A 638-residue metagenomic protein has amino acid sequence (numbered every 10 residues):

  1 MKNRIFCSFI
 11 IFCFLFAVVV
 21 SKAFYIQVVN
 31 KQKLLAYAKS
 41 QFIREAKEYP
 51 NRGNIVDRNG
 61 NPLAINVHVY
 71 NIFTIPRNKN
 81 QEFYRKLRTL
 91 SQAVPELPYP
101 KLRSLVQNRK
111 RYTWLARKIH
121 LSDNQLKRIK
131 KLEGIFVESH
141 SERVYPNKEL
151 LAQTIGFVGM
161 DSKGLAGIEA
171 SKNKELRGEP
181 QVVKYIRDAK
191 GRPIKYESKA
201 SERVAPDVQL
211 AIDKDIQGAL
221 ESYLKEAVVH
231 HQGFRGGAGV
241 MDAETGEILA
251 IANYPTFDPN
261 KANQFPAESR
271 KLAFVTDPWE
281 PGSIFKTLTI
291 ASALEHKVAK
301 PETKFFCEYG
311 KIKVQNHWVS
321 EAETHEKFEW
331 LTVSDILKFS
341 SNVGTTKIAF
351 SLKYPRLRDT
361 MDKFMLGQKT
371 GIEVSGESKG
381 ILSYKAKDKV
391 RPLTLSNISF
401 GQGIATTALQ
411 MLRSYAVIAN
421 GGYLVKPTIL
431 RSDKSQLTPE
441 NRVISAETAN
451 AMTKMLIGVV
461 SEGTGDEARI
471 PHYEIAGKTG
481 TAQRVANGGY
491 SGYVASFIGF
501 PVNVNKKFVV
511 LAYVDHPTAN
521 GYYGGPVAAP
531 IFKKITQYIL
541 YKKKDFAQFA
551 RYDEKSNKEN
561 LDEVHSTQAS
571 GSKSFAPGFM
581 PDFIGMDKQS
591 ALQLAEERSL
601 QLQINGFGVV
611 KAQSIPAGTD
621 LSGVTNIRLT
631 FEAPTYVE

Functional and structural regions predicted by a protein language model:
M1-V183, R187-A189, A200, G236 (+1 more regions): Membrane-proximal periplasmic segments of bacterial cell-envelope enzymes, especially penicillin-binding proteins
K2, K101-K110, G233-T245, F306-G310 (+5 more regions): Acidic/histidine-enriched alpha-helical segments
F42-R44, Y70-K79, L87-S91, K110-K118 (+12 more regions): Second-shell loop/turn segments in exported
E48-N51, R58, N66-V69, L132 (+19 more regions): Extracytoplasmic
N59, A64, R187-Y196, A243-S283 (+1 more regions): Beta-lactam-recognizing serine transpeptidase/beta-lactamase-like catalytic domain environment
Y84-R88, Q92, K127-K130, K148 (+20 more regions): Solvent-exposed, polar/charged alpha-helical surfaces in well-ordered, non-transmembrane soluble domains, broadly
P193-G236: Conserved, well-ordered alpha-helix/loop/beta-strand core segments that scaffold catalytic motifs
L382, H472, A512-H516, N520-P526 (+1 more regions): Ligand-recognition elements built from short beta-strands and adjacent flexible loops
